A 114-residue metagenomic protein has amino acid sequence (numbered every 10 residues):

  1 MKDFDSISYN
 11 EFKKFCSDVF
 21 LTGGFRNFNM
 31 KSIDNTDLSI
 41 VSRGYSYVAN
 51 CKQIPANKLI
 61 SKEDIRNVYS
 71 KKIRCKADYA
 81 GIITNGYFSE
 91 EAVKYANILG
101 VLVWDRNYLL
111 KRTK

Functional and structural regions predicted by a protein language model:
M1-K114: Mixed-charge (Asp/Glu-Lys/Arg
